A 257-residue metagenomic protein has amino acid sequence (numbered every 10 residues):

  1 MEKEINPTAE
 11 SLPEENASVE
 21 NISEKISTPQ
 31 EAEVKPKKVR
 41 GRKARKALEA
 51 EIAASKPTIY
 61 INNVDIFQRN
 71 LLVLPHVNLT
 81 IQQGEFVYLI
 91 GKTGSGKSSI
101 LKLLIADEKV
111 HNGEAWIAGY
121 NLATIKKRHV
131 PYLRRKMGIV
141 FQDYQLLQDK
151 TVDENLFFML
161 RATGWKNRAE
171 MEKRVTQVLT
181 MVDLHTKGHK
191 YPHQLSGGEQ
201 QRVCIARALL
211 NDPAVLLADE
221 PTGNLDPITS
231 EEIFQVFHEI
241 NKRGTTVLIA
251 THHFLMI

Functional and structural regions predicted by a protein language model:
I105: Helix-to-loop junction immediately C-terminal to a conserved catalytic motif
G113-N121: Conserved ABC transporter NBD signature motif
L122-G138, R168-A169, I240-K242: ABC ATPase NBD coupling module
D149-F158: Short coil-to-helix segment of the ABC ATPase nucleotide-binding domain corresponding to the Q-loop/switch region
K190-H193, N211, R243: Conserved signature/switch motifs of ABC ATPase nucleotide-binding domains
Y191-L195, E199-Q201: Conserved ABC ATPase signature
L216-D219: Catalytic Walker B motif of ABC-type/P-loop ATPase nucleotide-binding domains
